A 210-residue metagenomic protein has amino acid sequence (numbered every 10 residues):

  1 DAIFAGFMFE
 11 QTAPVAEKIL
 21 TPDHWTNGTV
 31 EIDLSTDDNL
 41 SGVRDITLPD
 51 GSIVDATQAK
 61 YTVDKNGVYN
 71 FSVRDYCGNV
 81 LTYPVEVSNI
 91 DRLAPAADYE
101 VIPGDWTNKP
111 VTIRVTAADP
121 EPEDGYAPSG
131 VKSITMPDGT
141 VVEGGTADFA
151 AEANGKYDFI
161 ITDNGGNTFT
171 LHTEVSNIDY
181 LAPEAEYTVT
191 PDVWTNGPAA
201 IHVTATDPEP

Functional and structural regions predicted by a protein language model:
D1-P210: Low-complexity, disordered linker/stalk regions enriched in Pro/Thr/Ser/Gly
